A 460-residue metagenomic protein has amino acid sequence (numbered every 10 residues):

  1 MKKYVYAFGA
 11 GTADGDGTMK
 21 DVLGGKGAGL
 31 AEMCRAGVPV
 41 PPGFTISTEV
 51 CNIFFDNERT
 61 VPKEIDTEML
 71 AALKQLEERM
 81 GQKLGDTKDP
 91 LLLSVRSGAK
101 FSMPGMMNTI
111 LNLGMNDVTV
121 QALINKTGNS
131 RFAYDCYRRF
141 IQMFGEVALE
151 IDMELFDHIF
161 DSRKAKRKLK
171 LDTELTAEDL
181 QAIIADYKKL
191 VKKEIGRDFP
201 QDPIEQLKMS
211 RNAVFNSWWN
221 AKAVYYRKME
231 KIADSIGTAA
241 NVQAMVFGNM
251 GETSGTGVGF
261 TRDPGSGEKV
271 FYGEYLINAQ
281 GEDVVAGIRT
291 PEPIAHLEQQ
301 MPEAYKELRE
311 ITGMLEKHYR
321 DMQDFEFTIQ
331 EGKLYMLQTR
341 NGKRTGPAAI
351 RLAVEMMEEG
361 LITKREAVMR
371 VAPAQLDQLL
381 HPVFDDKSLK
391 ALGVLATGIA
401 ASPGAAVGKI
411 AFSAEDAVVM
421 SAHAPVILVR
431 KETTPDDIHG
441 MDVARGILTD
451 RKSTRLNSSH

Functional and structural regions predicted by a protein language model:
M1-A391, V418-I427, T434-D437, R445 (+1 more regions): Nucleotide/phosphate-binding sheet-loop regions of phosphoryl- and nucleotidyl-transfer enzymes
A391-T397: Helix-enriched interaction subdomains in cytosolic or periplasmic regions, typified by TIR/SEFIR signaling/NADase cores
T397-H439: Extended, non-globular alpha-helical segments
D442: Structured loop/turn residues at beta-strand edges in well-structured enzyme cores
D450, T454-H460: Residue-level detector of conserved catalytic or cofactor/ligand-binding positions in enzyme active sites
